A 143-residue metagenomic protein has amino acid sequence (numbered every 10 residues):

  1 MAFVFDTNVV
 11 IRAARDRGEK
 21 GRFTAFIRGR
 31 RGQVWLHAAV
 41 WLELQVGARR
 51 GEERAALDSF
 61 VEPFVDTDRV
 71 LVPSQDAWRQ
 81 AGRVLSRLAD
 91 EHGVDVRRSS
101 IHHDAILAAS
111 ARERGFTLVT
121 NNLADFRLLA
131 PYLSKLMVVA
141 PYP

Functional and structural regions predicted by a protein language model:
M1, A108-P143: Acidic, PIN/NYN-like endoribonuclease modules and their adjacent C-terminal/linker elements
M1-L36, V46-E62: Short, well-structured N-terminal submotif of metal-dependent ribonuclease cores
F5-D6, H37, S100-I101, N122-L123 (+1 more regions): Histidine- and aromatic-rich ligand-binding microenvironments
V9-V10, V40, A77, I106-L107 (+1 more regions): Alpha-helix capping/helix-boundary segments
K20, W41, R54-D58, W78-G82 (+1 more regions): A general structural signal for well-ordered alpha-helical segments in protein cores
E43-L44, Q80, L128-L129: Phosphate- and divalent-cation-binding pockets in alpha/beta enzyme and binding domains that engage nucleotide-derived
G51-A55, L88, L136-V139: Short, hinge-like loop/turn segments at secondary-structure boundaries
R69-N121: Active-site neighborhoods of divalent-metal-dependent phosphate/nucleic-acid chemistry enzymes
